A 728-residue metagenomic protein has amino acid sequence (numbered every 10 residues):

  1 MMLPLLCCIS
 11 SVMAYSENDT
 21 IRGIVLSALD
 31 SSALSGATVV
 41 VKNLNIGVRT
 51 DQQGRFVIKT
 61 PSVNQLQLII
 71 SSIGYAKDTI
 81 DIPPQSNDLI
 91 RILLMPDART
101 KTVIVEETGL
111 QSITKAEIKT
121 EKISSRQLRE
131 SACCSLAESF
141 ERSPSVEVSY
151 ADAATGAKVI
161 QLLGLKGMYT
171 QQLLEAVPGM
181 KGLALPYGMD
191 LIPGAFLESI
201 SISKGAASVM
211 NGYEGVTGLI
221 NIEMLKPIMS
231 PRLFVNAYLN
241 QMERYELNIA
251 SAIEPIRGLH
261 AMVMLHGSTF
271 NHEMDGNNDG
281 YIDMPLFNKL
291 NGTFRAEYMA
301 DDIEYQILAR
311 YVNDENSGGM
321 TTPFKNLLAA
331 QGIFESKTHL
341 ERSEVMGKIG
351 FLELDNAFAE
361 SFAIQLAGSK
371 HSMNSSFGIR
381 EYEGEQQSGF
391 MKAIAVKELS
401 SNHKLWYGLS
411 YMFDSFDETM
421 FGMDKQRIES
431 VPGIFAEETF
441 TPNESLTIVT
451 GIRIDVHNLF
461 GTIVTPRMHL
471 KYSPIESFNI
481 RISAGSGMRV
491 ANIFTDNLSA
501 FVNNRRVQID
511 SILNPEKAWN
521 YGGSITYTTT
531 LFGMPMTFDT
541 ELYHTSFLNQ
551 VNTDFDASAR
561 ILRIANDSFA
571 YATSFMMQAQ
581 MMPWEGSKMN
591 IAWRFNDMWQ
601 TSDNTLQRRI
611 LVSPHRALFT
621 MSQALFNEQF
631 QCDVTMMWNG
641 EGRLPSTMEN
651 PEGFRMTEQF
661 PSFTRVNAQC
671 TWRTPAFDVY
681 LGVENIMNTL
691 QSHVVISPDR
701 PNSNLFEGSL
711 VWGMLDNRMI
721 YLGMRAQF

Functional and structural regions predicted by a protein language model:
L26-L29, A37-K42, S71-Y75, Q85-R129 (+2 more regions): Short, acidic, small-residue-rich periplasmic hinge/interaction motif at the N-terminus of Gram-negative outer-membrane
V57-K59, V159, V177-K204, G292 (+1 more regions): Short acidic/polar hinge/loop motifs at secondary-structure boundaries that mediate gating or recognition
D88-L93, L136-S139, K158-Q161, L173 (+4 more regions): N-terminal periplasmic accessory domains that precede and gate Gram-negative outer-membrane beta-barrel machines
K181-L183, F196-E198, V209-N278, P285-G292 (+1 more regions): Outer-membrane beta-barrel translocator/receptor signature
F270-L290, D302-F362, G368-Q386: Flexible loop and strand-edge segments within Gram-negative outer membrane beta-barrel domains
S361-S375, S473, N479-R481, N514-Y571: Membrane-embedded beta-barrel scaffold of Gram-negative outer-membrane proteins
N443-S445, F538-S546, A565-T647, R725-Q727: Gram-negative outer-membrane beta-barrel transporters
E585, W638-T647, T671-F728: C-terminal beta-signal and adjacent terminal beta-strands/loops of Gram-negative outer-membrane beta-barrel proteins
